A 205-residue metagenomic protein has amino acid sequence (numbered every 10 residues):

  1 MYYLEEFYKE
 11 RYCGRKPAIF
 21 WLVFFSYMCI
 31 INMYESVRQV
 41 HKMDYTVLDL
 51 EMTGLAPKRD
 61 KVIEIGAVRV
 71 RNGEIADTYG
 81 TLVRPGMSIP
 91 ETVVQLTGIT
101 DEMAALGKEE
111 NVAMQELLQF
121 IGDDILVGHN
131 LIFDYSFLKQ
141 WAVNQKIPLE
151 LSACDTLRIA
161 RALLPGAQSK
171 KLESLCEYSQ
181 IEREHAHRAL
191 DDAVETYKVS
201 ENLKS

Functional and structural regions predicted by a protein language model:
F7-Y8, Y12, F24, C29-D44: N-terminal accessory regions of nucleic-acid-interacting proteins
M33-L151, P165-H187: Conserved non-catalytic scaffold segment of RNase H-like nuclease domains
M52-G54, R158, E195: Short, glycine/acidic-enriched loop or turn micro-motifs at the edges of active sites
P148-A160: Conserved beta-strand -> loop -> alpha-helix junction used to position metal-binding or nucleic-acid-contacting
R188-V199: Acidic, divalent-metal-coordinating active-site segment for phosphoryl/phosphodiester hydrolysis, typified by short
N202-S205: Mixed-charge, glycine-rich, non-catalytic linkers/tails in nucleic-acid processing enzymes
